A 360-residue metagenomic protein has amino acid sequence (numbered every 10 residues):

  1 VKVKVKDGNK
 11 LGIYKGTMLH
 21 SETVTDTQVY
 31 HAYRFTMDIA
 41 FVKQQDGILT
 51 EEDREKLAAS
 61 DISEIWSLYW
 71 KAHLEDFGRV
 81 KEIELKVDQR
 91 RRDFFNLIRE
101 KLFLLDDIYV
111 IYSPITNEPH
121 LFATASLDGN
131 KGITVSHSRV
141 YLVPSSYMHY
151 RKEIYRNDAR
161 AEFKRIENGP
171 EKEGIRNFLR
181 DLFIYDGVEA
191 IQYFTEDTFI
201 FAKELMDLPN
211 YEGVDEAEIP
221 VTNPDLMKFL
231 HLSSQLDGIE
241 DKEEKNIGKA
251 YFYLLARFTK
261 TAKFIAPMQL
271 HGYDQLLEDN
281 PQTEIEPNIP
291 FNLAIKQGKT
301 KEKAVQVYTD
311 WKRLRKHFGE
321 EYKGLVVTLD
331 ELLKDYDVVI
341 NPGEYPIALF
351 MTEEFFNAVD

Functional and structural regions predicted by a protein language model:
K2-D360: An interfacial alpha-helical scaffold signature
